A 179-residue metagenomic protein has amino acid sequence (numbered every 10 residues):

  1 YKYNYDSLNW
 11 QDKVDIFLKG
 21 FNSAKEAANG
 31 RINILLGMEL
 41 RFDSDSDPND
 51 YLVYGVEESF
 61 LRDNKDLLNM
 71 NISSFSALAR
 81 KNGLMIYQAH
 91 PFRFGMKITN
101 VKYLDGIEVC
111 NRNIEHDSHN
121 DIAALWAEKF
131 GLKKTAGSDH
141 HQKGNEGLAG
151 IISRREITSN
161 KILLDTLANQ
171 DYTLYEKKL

Functional and structural regions predicted by a protein language model:
Y1-S73, K102, G106-F130, Q142-N145: A metal-dependent hydrolase metal-coordination microenvironment
V56, N64, M70, K143-L179: C-terminal functional module detector
S73-N82: Short, cationic low-complexity segments
S76, F92, A124, L164: Short glycine-/small-residue-rich flexible loop motifs, especially phosphate/cofactor-binding loops
N82, Y87-T99, E115: Active-site-proximal loop/helix segments of hydrolase catalytic cores
D139: Active-site glycine-centered loops adjacent to acidic/histidine catalytic or metal-binding residues that shape
